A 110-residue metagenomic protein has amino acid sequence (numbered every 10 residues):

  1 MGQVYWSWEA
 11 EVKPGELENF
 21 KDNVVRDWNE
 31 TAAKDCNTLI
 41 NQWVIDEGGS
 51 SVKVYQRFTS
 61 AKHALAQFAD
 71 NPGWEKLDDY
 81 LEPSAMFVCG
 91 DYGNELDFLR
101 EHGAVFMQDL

Functional and structural regions predicted by a protein language model:
M1-V52, T59-D70, D79-L110: Short S/T/G/P-rich N-terminal loop/turn motif that feeds into the first structured element of a domain
